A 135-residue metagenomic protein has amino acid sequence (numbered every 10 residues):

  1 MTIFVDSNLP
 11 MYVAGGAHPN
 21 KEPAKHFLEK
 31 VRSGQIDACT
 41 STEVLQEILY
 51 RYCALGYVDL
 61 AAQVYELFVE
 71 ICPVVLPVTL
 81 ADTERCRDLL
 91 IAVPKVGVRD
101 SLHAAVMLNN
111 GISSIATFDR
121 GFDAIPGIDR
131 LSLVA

Functional and structural regions predicted by a protein language model:
M1-T40, C53-A62, A135: Short, well-structured N-terminal submotif of metal-dependent ribonuclease cores
T2, A104, N109-A135: Acidic, PIN/NYN-like endoribonuclease modules and their adjacent C-terminal/linker elements
D6, T40-S41, V96-G97, D119 (+1 more regions): Histidine- and aromatic-rich ligand-binding microenvironments
P10, L45, F122-D123: A generic structural signal for short hydrophobic patches within well-formed alpha-helices
S33-Q35, I71, A92: Structured helix-beta-strand junction loops
L55-C72, L76: Helix-adjacent hinge/juxtasegments
V74-A116: Active-site neighborhoods of divalent-metal-dependent phosphate/nucleic-acid chemistry enzymes
